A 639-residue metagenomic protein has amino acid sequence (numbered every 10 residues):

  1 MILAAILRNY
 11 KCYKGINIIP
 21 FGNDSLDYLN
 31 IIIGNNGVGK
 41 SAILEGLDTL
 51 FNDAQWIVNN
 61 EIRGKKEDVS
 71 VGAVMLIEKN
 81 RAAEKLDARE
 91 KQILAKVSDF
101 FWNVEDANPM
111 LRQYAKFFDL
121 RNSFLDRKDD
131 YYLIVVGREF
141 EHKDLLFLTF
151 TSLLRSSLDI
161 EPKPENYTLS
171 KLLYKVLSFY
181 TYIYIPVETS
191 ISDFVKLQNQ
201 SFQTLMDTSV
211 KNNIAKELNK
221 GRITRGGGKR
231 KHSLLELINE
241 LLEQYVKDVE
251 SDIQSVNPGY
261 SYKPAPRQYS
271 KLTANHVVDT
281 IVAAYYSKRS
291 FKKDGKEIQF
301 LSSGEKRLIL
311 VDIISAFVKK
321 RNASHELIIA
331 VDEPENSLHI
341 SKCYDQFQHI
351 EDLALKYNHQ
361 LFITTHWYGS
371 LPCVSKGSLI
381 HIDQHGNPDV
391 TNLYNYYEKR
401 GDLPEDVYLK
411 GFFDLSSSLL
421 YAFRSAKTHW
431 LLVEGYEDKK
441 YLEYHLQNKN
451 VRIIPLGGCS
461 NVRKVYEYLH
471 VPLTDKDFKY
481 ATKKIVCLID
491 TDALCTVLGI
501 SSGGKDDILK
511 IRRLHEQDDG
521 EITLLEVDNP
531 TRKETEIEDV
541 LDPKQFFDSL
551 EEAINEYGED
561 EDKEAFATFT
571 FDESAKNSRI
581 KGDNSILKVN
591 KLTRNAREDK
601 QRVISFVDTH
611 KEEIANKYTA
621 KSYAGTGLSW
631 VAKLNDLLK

Functional and structural regions predicted by a protein language model:
M1-T208, L442: P-loop NTPase switch/coupling surface
M1-V58, A284-Y421, Y623-A632, D636-K639: Switch/communication elements of ASCE P-loop NTPase nucleotide-binding domains
L3, T181, L327-I328, H429 (+1 more regions): The start of beta-strands in P-loop NTPase/AAA+ ATPase cores
F51, N80, I191, D438 (+3 more regions): Short acidic, S/G/P-rich loop/turn micro-motifs used as interaction or catalytic elements
R81-L86, F147, S192-K196, S370-C373 (+4 more regions): Switch/connector loops and helix/strand junctions flanking conserved nucleotide-binding motifs in nucleotide-processing
I191-I328: Extended helical coiled-coil dimerization/tether regions that scaffold and oligomerize large DNA-maintenance assemblies
G369-V486, T491-L494: RecA-like P-loop NTPase motor core
K484-S605: Activity-critical C-terminal alpha-helical subdomain
